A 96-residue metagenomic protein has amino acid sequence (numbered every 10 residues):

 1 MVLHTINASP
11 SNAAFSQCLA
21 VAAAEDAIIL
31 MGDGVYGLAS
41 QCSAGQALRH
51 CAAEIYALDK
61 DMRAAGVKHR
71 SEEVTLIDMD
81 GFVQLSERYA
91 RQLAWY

Functional and structural regions predicted by a protein language model:
M1, E25, A52, Y89-A90: A general structural motif
V2-F15, G32-G37: Short, glycine-rich nucleotide/cofactor-binding loops
T5, I55-L58, L93: Short, hydrophobic beta-strand segments that form beta-sheet elements in well-ordered domains
A20-A24, Q46-A52: Short, conserved loop/helix-junction motifs that constitute active-site signature segments in enzyme catalytic cores
D26-G32, E54-K60: Short internal beta-strands
V35-H50: N-terminal beta-loop-helix "entrance" segment that forms/cooperates in small-molecule cofactor or anionic ligand
Y36-A39, R63-V67: Short, charged/polar "capping" segments at the starts of alpha-helices and the immediately preceding loops
A65-Y96: C-terminal structural segments of small proteins and small subunits
